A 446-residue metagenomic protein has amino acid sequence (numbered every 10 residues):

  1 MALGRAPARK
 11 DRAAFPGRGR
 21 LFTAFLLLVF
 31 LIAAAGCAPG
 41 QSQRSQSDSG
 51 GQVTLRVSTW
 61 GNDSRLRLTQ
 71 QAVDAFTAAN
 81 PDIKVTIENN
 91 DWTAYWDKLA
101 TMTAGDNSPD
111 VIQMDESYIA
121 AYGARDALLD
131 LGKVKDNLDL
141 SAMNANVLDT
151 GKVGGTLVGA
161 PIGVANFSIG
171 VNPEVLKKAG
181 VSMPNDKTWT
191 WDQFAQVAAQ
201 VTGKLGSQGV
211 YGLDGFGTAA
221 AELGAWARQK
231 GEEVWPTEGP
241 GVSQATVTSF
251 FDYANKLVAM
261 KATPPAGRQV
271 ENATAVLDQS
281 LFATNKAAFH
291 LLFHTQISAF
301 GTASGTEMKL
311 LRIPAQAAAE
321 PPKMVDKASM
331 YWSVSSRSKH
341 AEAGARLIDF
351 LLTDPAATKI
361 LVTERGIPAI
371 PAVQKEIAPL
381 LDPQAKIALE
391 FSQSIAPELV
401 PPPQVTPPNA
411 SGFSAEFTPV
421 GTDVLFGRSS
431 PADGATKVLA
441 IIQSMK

Functional and structural regions predicted by a protein language model:
A2-A120, L140, M183, E271-N272 (+6 more regions): Conserved N-terminal structural module of periplasmic/extracytoplasmic solute-binding proteins
E116-N166, K309-L311: Hinge/lid segment of periplasmic solute-binding proteins
G132-M143, D186-K187, L205, Y211-L213 (+5 more regions): Short, solvent-exposed loop/beta-turn-alpha elements that line the ligand-binding surface or hinge of extracytoplasmic
T156-I162, F167, D192-S249: Extracytoplasmic/periplasmic solute-binding protein
K177, P379, A396-K446: Conserved C-terminal helix/tail region of periplasmic/extracytoplasmic solute-binding proteins
A179, A259-T263, G301-I367: Extracytoplasmic/periplasmic substrate-recognition and gating elements
A198, G239-E271: Glycine-centered hinge/linker elements that transmit conformational signals in sensory and ligand-binding systems
T295-S298, V334-S411: Mature extracytoplasmic/periplasmic domains
